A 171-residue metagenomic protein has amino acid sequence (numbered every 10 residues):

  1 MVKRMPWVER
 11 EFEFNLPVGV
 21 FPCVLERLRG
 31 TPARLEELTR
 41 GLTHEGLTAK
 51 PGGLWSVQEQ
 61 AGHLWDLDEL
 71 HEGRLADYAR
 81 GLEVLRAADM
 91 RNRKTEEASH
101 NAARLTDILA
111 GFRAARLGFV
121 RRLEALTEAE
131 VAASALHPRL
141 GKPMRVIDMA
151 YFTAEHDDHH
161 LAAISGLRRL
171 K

Functional and structural regions predicted by a protein language model:
M1-N15, L47-R91, S134-K171: Short, contiguous alpha-helical
R10-E26: Short, charged, low-complexity loops and linkers
F21, L28, V57, L105-F112 (+1 more regions): Hydrophobic packing residues in well-ordered alpha-helices of helical domains and bundles
V24, G53, N101, L105-I108 (+2 more regions): Residue-level recognition of alpha-helical structural elements
E26-L38, K94-A133: Acidic/histidine-rich alpha-helical segments that form the ligand environment of transition-metal centers
G30-W55: A glycine-rich, hydrophobic loop/mini-helix early in the fold
G41-L47, E124-A132, R169-K171: Surface-exposed helix-capping loop/turn segments at secondary-structure junctions
